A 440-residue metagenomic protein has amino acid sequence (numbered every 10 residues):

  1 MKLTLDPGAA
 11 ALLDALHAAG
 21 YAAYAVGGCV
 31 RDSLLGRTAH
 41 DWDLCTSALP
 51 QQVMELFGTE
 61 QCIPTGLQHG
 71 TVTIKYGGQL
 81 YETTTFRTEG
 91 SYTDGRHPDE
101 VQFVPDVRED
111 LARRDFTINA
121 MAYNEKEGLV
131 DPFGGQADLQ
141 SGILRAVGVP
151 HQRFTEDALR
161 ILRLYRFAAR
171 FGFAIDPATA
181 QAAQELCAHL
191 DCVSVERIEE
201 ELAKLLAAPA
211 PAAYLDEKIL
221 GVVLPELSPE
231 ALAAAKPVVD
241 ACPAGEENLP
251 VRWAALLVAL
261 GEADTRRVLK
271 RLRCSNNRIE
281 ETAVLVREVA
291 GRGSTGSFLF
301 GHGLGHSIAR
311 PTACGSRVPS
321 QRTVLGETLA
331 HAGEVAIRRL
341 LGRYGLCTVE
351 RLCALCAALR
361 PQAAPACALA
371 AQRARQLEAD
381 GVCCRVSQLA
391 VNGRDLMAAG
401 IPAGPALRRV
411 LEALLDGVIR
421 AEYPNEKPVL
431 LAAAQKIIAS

Functional and structural regions predicted by a protein language model:
M1-S440: Catalytic cores of the polymerase beta-like nucleotidyltransferase superfamily and closely associated nucleotide
